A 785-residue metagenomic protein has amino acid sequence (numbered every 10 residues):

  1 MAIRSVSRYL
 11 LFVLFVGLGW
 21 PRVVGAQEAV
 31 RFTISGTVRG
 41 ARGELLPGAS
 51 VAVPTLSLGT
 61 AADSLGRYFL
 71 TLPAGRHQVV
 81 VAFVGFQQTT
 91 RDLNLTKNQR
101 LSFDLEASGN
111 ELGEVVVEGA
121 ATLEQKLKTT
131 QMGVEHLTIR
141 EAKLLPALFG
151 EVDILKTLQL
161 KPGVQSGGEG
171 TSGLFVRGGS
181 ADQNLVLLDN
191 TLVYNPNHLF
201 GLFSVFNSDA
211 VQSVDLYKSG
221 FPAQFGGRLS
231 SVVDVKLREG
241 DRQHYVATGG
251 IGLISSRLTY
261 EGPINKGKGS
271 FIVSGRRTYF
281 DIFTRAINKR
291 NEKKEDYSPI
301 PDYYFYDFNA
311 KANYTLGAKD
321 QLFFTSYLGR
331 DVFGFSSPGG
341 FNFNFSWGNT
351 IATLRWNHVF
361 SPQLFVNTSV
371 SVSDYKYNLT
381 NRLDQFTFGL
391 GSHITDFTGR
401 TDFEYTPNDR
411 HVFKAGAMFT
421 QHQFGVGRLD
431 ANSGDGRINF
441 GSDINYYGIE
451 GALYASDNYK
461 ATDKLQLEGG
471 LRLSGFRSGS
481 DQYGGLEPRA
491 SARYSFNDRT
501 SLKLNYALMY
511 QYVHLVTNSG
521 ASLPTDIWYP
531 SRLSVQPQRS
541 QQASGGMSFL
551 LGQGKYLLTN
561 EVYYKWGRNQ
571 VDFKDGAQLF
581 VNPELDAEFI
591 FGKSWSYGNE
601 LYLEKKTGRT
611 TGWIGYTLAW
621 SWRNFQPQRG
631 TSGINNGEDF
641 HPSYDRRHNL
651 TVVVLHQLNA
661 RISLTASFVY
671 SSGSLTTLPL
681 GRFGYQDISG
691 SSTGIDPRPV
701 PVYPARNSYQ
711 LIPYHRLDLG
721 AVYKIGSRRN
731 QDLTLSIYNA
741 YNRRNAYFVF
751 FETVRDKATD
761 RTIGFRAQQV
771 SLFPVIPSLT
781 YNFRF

Functional and structural regions predicted by a protein language model:
S35-E44, A49-P54, A82-F86, T96-P146 (+3 more regions): Short, acidic, small-residue-rich periplasmic hinge/interaction motif at the N-terminus of Gram-negative outer-membrane
L56-R67: Short, acidic Ser/Thr/Gly-rich low-complexity loop/linker segments typical of extracellular and cell-surface proteins
Y68-T71, L144, T191-Y217, I300: Short acidic/polar hinge/loop motifs at secondary-structure boundaries that mediate gating or recognition
P146-L192: Extracytoplasmic beta-strand/coil segments of soluble accessory domains associated with Gram-negative outer-membrane
G252-R277, K293-V332, N344-V366, P407-N408: Transmembrane beta-barrel wall of Gram-negative outer-membrane proteins
F283, R661, Y670-P697, I712-R716 (+1 more regions): C-terminal beta-signal and adjacent terminal beta-strands/loops of Gram-negative outer-membrane beta-barrel proteins
N367-S371, S495, Q536-F589, W595 (+1 more regions): Membrane-embedded beta-barrel scaffold of Gram-negative outer-membrane proteins
Y564-W566, A587-L678: Gram-negative outer-membrane beta-barrel transporters
